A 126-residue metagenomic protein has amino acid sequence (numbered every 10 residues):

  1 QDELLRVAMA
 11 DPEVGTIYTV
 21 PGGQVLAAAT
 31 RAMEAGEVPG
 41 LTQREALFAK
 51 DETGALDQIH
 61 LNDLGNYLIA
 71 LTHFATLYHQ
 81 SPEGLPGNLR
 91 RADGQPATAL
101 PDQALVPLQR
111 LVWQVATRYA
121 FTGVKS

Functional and structural regions predicted by a protein language model:
Q1-E37: A substrate-binding/cap region within the structured catalytic cores of diverse enzymes
G15-Y18, A35-S126: Conserved catalytic region of serine esterases and O-acyltransferases that act on ester linkages in lipids
